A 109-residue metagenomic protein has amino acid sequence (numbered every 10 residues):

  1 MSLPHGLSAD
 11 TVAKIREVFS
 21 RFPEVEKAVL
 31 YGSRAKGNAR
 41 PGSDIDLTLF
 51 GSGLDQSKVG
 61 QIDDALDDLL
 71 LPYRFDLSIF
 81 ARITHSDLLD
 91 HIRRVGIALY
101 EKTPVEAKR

Functional and structural regions predicted by a protein language model:
M1-K27, K36-P41, S52-R109: Catalytic core of pol beta-like nucleotidyltransferases
Y31-S33: Glycine-rich beta-strand-to-loop/alpha-helix junction loops that act as flexible
D46-L49: Short beta-strand->loop micro-motif that forms the acidic, two-metal-ion catalytic signature in nucleotide-processing
